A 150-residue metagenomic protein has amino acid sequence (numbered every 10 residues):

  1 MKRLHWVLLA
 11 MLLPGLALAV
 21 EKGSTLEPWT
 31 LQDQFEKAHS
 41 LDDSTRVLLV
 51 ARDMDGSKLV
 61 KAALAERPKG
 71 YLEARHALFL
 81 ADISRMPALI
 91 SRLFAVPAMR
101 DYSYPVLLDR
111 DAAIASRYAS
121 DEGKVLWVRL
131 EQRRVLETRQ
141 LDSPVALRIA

Functional and structural regions predicted by a protein language model:
M1-V7: Bacterial N-terminal signal peptides that target proteins for export
P14-L16: N-terminal signal peptide c-region/cleavage motif recognized by signal peptidases
A19-E27: Cleaved targeting-peptide boundary
P28-T45: A short beta-strand-turn-helix
L41-D43, R110-R148: Thiol/disulfide oxidoreductase modules built on the thioredoxin-like
V47, G56-A98: Structural microenvironment flanking redox-active thiols in thiol-disulfide oxidoreductases
L49-A51: Structural cue for short, hydrophobic secondary-structure segments
L78-L80, A95-G123: Short, internal strand/loop/helix patches that form the active-site neighborhood or redox-interaction surface
